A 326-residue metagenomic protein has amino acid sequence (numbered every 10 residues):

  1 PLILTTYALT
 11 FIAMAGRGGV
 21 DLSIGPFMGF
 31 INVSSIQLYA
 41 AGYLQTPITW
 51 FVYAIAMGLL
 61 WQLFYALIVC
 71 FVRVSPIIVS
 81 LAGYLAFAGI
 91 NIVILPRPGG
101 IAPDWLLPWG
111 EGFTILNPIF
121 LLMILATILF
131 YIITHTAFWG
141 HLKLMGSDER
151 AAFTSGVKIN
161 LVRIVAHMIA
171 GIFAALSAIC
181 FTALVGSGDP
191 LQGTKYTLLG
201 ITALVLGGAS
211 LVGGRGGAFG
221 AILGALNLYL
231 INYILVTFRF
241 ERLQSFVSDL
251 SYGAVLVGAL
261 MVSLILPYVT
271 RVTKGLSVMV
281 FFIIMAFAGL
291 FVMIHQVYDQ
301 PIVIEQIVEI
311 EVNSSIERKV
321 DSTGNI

Functional and structural regions predicted by a protein language model:
P1-Y43, I68-V72, L204-A218, A254: Single transmembrane alpha-helix segments in multi-pass membrane proteins
T10-F11, Y84, A88-N91, L121-Y131 (+5 more regions): Hydrophobic core segments of alpha-helical transmembrane domains in multi-pass membrane transport and ion-translocation
P26-F27, I48-A56, I78-L81, I119-I124 (+4 more regions): Hydrophobic alpha-helical transmembrane segments
Y43-Y84, I124-T127, L223-L228: Alpha-helical transmembrane segments within multi-pass membrane transporters and channels
T46-W50, L60-F64, F113-G188: Helix-loop-helix "hairpin" substructures at the membrane interface of multi-pass membrane proteins
V72, P76-T136, V162-V165, L184-G193 (+3 more regions): Transmembrane helix-bundle core of multi-pass membrane transporters and related energy-transducing complexes
T127-I128, S147-R150, T154-L161, L235-S314 (+1 more regions): Cytosolic-side transmembrane-helix boundaries in multi-pass membrane proteins
A174, L184-G253: Transmembrane alpha-helical segments in multi-pass inner-membrane proteins
